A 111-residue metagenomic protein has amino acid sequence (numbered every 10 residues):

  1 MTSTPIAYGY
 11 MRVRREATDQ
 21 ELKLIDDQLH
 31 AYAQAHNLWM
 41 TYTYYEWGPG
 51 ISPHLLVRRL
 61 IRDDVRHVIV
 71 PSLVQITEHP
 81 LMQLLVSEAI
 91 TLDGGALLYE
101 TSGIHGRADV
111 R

Functional and structural regions predicted by a protein language model:
M1-R111: Short, structured surface patches at the beginning of a domain
